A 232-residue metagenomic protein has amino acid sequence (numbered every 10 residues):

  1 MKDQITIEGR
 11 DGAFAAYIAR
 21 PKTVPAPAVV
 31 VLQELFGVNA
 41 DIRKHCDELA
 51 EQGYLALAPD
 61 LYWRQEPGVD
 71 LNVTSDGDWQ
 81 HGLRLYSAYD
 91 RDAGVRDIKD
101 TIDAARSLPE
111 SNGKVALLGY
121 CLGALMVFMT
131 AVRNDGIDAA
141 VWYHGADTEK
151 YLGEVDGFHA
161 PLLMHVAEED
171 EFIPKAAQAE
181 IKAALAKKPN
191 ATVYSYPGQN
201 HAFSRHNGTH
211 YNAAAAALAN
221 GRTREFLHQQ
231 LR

Functional and structural regions predicted by a protein language model:
M1-R232: N-terminal cap/leader regions of alpha/beta-hydrolase-fold enzymes, predominantly small-molecule hydrolases
